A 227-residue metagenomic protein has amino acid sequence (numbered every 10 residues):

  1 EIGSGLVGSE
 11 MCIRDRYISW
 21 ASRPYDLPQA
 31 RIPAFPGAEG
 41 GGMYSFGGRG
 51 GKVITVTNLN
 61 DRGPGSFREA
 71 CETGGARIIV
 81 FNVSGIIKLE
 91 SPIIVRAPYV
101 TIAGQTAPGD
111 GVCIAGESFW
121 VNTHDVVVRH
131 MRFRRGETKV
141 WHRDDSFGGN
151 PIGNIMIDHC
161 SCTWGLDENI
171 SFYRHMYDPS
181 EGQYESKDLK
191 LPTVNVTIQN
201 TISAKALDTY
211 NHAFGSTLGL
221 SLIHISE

Functional and structural regions predicted by a protein language model:
E1-G8, I13, I223-E227: Single conserved hydrophobic/aromatic residue that forms the stacking wall/gate of nucleotide- or nucleobase-binding
S9-E10, R14-N60, P64-I78, K88: Extracellular "leader-to-stem" segments immediately downstream of a signal peptide or signal-anchor in secreted/lumenal
G51-V53, H142-D144, A213: Short, solvent-exposed beta-strand edge segments and adjacent coil->beta transition regions
N60, S84-I86, T106-P108: Acidic glycine-/aspartate-rich tracts in secreted/extracellular proteins
F67-G75, I86-A103, V112-R129, R135-I152: Extracellular beta-strand-rich solenoid/capping regions of secreted or surface-exposed proteins that bind or remodel
Y99, G104, P108, H124-R135 (+4 more regions): Right-handed parallel beta-helix
